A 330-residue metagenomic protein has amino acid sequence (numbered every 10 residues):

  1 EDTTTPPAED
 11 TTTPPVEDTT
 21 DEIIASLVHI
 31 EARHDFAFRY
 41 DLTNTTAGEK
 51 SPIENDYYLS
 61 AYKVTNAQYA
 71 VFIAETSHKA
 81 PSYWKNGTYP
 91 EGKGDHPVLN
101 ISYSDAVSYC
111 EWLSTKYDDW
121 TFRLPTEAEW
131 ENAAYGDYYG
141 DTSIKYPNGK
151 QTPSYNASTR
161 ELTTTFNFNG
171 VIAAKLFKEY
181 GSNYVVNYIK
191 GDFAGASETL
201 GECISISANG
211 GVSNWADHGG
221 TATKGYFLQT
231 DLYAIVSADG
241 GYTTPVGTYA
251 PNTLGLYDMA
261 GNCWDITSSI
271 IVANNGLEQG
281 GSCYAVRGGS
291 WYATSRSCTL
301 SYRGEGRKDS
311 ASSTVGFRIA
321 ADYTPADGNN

Functional and structural regions predicted by a protein language model:
E1-T20: Ser/Thr/Gly/Pro-rich low-complexity, disordered linker/stalk segments of secreted and cell-surface proteins
D21-Y83, N100-S104, G261, S268 (+1 more regions): A short glycine-rich, aromatic-capped structural motif
S26-V28, N55, Y242-T244, N252 (+1 more regions): Short beta-strand or tight-loop elements that sit immediately N-terminal to catalytic metal-binding acidic residues
H34-T43, H78-K79, A174, V272 (+4 more regions): Active-site/binding-pocket entry motifs
A37-N55, T163-T165, R296-A311: Short, polar loop/linker segments at the starts of domains and inter-domain junctions
Y58-Y62, L99-Y103, Y249, L256 (+1 more regions): Aromatic-acidic/polar surface patches that form glycan- and anion
Y89-D95, I101-L300, N329: Functional-site microenvironments in short loops/helix caps that host divalent-cation chemistry
S312-G328: Short, structured beta-strand segments at or near domain termini in extracellular proteins/domains
